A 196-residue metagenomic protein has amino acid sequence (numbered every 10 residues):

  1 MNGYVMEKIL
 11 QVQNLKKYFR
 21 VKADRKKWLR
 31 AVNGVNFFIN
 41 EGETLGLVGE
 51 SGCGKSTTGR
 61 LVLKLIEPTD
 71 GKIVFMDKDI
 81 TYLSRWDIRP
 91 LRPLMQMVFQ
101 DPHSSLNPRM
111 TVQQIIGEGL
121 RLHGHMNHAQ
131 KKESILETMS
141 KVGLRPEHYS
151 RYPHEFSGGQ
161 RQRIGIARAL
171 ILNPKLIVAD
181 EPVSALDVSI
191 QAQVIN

Functional and structural regions predicted by a protein language model:
V48-G49: The feature captures the beta-strand-to-loop junction immediately N-terminal to the Walker
L63: Helix-to-loop junction immediately C-terminal to a conserved catalytic motif
G71-D79, L91: Conserved ABC transporter NBD signature motif
D79, A129-E147: Conserved ABC ATPase "signature" region
Y152-F156, Q160: Conserved ABC ATPase signature
I166, V194: Hydrophobic anchor residue at the start of the ABC signature
I171-K175, Q191: A short, proline-enriched helix->beta-strand linker immediately N-terminal to the Walker B motif in ABC-type P-loop
